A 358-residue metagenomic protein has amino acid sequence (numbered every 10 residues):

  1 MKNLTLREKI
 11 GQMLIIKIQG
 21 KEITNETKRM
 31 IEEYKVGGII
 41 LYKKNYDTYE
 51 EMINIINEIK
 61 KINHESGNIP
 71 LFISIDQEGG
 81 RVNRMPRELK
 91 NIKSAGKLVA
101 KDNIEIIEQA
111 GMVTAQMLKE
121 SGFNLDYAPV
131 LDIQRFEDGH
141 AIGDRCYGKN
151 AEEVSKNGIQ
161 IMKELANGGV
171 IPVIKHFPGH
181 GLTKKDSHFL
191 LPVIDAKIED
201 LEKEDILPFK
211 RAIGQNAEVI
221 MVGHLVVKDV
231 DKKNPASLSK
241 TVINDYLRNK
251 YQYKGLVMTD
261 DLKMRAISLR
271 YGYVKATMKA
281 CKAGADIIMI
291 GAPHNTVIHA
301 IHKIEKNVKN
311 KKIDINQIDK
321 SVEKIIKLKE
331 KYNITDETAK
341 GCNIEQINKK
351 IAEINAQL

Functional and structural regions predicted by a protein language model:
M1-Y34, K250, S268-L358: Preference for extracellular/luminal or secreted protein segments
K2, I56-G67, K119, M162-A166 (+2 more regions): Surface-exposed amphipathic alpha-helices with a cationic face
Q12, N68-L71, F123-N124, A166-I171 (+4 more regions): Short, well-ordered coil/turn segments that N-cap beta-strands
Q19-I23, E199-I213, A236-I243, L247 (+1 more regions): A general structural motif
T27, P208, N216, I220 (+1 more regions): Domain-core and long-helix interface of multi-subunit machines
T27-K28, A115, G158, M162 (+2 more regions): Generic hydrophobic/aromatic pocket-lining and core-packing "Φ" positions
E32-V154, H176, G181-D195, G223-L238 (+2 more regions): Enzymes and membrane/adaptor proteins characterized by extended Gly/Ser/Thr/Asp/Glu-rich, aromatic-dotted
N157-P178, K184-S187, K197-V219: Phosphate/pyrophosphate-binding betaalpha-module
